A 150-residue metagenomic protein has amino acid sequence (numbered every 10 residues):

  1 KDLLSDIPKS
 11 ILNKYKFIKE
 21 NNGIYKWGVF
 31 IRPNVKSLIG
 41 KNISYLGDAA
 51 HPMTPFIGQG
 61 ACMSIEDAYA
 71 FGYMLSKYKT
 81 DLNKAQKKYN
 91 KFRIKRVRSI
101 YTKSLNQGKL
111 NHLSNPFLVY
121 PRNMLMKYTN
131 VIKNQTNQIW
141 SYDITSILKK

Functional and structural regions predicted by a protein language model:
D2, F17, G23-K109: Conserved mid-domain beta->alpha element of the FAD-binding
S5-K19: Conserved, helical-rich catalytic subdomain that frames metal- and/or nucleotide-binding sites in enzyme alpha/beta
I11-K14, L82-A85, P121: Hydrophobic side chains within well-formed alpha-helices
T102, N106-T145: Alpha-helical membrane-targeting segments
L148-K150: Long amphipathic alpha-helical coiled-coil segments
